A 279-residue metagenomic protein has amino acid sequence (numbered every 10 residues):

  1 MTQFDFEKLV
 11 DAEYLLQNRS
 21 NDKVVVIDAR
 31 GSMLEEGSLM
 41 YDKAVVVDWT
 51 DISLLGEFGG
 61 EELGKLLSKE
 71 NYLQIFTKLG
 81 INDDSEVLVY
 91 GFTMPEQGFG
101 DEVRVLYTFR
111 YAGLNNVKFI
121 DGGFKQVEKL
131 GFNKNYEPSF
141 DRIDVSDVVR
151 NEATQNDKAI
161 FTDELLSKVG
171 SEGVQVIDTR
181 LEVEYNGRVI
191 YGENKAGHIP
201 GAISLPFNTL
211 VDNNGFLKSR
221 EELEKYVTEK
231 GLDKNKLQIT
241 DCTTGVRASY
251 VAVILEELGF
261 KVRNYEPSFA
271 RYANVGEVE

Functional and structural regions predicted by a protein language model:
M1-A12, Q17, F124-P200, E277-E279: Active-site neighborhoods of enzymes that stabilize oxyanions during catalysis
A12-L34: Hydrophobic alpha-helical membrane-insertion signals
E35-Y41, G197: Short loop/helix-cap segments at secondary-structure boundaries that form the rim of catalytic
V45-V46, E221, K261-E279: Extended hydrophobic/aromatic segments used for targeting, binding, or gating
L54-E86, F207-Q238, G276: Helix-loop module immediately N-terminal to the HCX5R catalytic loop in PTP-like cysteine phosphatase domains
L66-E164, R188, R247-A270: Thiolate-centered catalytic microenvironments shared by cysteine-dependent enzyme domains
I203-D212, P267-A270: Short, flexible loop segments at boundaries between secondary-structure elements
